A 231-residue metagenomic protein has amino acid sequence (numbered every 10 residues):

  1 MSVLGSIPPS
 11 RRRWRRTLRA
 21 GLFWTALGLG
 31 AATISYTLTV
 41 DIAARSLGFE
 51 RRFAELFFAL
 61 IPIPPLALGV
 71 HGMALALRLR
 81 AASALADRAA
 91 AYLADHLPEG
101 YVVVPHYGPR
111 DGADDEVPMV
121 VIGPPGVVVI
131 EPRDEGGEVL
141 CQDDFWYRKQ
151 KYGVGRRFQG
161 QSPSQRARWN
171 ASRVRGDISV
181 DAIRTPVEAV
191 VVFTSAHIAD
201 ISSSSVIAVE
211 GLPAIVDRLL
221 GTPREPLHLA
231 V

Functional and structural regions predicted by a protein language model:
M1-D115, I122-V127, G136-C141, Y152-V231: Surface-exposed interaction regions that form or flank ligand-binding interfaces
Q142-Y147: Short, surface-exposed acidic-centric catalytic microdomains
